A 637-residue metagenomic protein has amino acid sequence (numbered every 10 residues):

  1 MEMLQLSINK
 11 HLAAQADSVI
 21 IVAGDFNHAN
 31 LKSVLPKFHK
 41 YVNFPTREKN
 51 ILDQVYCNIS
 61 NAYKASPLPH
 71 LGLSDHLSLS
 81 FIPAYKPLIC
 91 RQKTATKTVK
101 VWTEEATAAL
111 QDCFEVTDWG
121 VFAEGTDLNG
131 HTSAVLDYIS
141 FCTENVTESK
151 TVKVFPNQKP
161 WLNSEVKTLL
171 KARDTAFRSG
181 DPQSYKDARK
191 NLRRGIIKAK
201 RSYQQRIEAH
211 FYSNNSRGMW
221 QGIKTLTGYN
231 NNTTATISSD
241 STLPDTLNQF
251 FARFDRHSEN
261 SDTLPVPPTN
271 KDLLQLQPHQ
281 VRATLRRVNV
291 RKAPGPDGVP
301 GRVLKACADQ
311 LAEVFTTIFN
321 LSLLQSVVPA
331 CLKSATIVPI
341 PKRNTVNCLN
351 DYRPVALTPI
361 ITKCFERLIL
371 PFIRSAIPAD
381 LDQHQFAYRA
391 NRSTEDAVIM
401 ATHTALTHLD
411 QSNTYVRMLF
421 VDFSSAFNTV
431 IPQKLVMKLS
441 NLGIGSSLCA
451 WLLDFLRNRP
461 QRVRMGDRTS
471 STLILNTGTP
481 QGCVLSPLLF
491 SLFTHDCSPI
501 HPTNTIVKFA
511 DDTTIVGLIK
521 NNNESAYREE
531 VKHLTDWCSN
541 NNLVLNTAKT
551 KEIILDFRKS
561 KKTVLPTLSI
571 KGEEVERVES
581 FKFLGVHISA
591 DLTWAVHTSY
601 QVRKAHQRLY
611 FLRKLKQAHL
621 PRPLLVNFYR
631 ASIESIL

Functional and structural regions predicted by a protein language model:
M1-L35, Y41, K64-L68, S74-P87 (+3 more regions): Active-site regions of metal-assisted phosphoester/phosphodiester hydrolases, unifying DNase/endonuclease modules
H11-A14, I20, I369-Q385, H408-L409 (+2 more regions): Active-site palm subdomain of RNA-directed nucleic acid polymerases
V22-A23, H28-A29, K86-I237, R287 (+2 more regions): Arg/Lys-enriched, amphipathic patches
A29-L31, R47-L52, C57-N61, S66-P67 (+3 more regions): Short, conserved micro-motifs composed of acidic
L31-K32, F423-L442, T513-S539: Catalytic palm subdomain of template-directed nucleic-acid polymerases, centered on the conserved carboxylate motif
K86-C90, T94, W119-F122, T126-L128 (+11 more regions): Surface-exposed loop/turn segments and immediately adjacent short secondary-structure elements within folded domains
E105-S140, R343, E573-L637: Basic, alpha-helical interaction scaffolds
P267-P480, G517: Conserved pre-catalytic core of RNA-dependent polymerases
